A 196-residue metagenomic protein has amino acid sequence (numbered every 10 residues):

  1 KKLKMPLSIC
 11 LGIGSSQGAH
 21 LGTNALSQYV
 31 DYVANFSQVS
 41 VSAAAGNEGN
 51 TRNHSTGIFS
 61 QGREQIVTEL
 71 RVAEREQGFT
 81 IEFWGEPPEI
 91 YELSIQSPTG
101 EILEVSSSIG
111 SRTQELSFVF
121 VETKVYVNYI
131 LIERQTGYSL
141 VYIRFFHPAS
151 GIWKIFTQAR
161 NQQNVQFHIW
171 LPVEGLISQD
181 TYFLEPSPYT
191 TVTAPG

Functional and structural regions predicted by a protein language model:
K1-G196: Loop-rich non-cytosolic ectodomains and luminal regions
